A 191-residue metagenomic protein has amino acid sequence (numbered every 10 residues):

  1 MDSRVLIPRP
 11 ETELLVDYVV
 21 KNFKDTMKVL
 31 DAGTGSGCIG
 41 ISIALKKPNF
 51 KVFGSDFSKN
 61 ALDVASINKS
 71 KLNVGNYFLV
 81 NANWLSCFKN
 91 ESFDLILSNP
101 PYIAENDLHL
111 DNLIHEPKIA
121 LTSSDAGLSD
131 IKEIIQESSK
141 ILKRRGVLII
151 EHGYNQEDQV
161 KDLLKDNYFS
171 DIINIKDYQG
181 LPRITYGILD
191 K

Functional and structural regions predicted by a protein language model:
M1-L6: Dynamic helix-loop-helix/coil hinge segments at AAA+ ATPase domain boundaries and subdomain interfaces
I7, E11-H109: Conserved SAM/SAH cofactor-binding pocket of Class I
E11-E13, E116, E151: Acidic-residue sensor for enzyme active/binding pockets
K24, K47-N49, V74, E116 (+2 more regions): Short, well-ordered coil/turn elements that cap or connect secondary structure elements
P100-Y102, I188-K191: C-terminal beta-strand of the catalytic ATP-binding
Y102-D130: Mobile active-site "lid"/loop adjacent to the S-adenosyl-L-methionine
A126-I188: Conserved Class I SAM-dependent methyltransferase catalytic core
